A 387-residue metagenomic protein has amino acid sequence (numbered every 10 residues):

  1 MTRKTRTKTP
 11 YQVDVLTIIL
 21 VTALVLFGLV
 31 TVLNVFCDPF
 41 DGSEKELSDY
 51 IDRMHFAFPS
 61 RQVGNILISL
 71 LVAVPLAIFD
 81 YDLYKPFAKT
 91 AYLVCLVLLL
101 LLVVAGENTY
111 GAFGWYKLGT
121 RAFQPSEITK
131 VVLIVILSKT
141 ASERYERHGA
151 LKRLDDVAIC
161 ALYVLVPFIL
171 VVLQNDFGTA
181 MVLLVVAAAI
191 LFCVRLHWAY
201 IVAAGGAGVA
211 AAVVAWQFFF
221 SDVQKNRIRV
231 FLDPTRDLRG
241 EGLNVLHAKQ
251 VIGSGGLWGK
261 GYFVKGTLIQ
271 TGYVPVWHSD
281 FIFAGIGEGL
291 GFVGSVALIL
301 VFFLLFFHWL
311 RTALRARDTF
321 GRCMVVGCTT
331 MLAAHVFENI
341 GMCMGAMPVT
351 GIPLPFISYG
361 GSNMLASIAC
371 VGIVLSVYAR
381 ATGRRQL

Functional and structural regions predicted by a protein language model:
M1-P10, F79, P86, R385-L387: N-terminal secretory targeting signals
M1-R3, F337-L387: A juxtamembrane structural motif centered on a specific transmembrane helix
R6-V21: N-terminal membrane topogenic signal
L20-L26, T31, F40, E44-L246 (+3 more regions): Hydrophobic alpha-helical transmembrane segments of multi-pass inner membrane proteins, especially in bacterial systems
G119-T129, L173-N175, G256, K260-G261 (+1 more regions): Glycine/serine-rich anion-binding loops at beta->alpha junctions that coordinate negatively charged ligand groups
V182-L183, F263-Q270, V301, C343-G351 (+1 more regions): Re-entrant/interfacial helical elements at transmembrane boundaries that shape and gate the permeation pathway
H247-G255: Extracytoplasmic loop-helix module adjacent to an early transmembrane segment
L257-V293: Long extracytoplasmic/lumenal interhelical loops at the membrane interface of multi-pass membrane proteins
